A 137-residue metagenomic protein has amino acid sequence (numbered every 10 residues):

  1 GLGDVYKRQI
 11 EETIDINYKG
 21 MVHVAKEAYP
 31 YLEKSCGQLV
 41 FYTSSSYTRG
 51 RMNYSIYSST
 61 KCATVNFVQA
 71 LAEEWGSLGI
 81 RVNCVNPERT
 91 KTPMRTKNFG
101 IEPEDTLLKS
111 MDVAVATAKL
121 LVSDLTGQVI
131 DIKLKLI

Functional and structural regions predicted by a protein language model:
G1-Y6: Short, small-residue-biased leader/transition segments that mark boundaries at the very start of proteins
R8-D15: Active-site Tyr-X3-Lys motif and surrounding loop/helix of classical short-chain dehydrogenase/reductase
V24-A28, L32, F67-V68: Hydrophobic positions on the long internal alpha-helix of Rossmann-like NAD(P)-dependent oxidoreductase domains
E33-S35, S77, T126: Short connector loops in the HATPase_c
Q38-A63, V68-S77, R89: Catalytic loop of short-chain dehydrogenase/reductase
V40, V82-V85, R95: Hydrophobic structural elements of the Rossmann-like NAD(P)H-binding subdomain that define the short-chain
C84, T92, I101-I137: C-terminal helical subdomain
